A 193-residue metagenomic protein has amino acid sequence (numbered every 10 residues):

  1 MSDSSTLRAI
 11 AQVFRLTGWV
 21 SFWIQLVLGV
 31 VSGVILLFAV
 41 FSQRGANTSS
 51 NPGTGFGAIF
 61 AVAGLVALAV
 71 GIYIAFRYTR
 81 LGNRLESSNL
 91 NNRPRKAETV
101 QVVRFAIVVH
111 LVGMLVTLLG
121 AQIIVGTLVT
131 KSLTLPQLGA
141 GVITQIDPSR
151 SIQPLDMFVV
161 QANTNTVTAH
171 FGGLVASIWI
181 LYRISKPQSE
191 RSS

Functional and structural regions predicted by a protein language model:
M1-F41, N51, Q188-S193: Cytosolic-side membrane-entry/anchor segment at the start of a transmembrane helix
A9-L26, G55-A61, Q101-L115: Alpha-helical transmembrane segments and their helix-start/interface "positive-inside/aromatic belt" motifs in integral
R15, S49-F60, S149-Q161: Membrane-interface segments at the starts/ends of alpha-helical transmembrane spans
V31, L111-T134: Alpha-helical transmembrane segments and their membrane-interface junctions in multi-pass membrane proteins
S50-R80, V175: Hydrophobic alpha-helical membrane-embedded segments
V70-T79, N163-P187: Transmembrane alpha-helical segments in integral membrane proteins
I72-P94: Membrane-helix interface/capping segments
S132-A162: Short, membrane-exposed interhelical loops at transmembrane-helix boundaries
